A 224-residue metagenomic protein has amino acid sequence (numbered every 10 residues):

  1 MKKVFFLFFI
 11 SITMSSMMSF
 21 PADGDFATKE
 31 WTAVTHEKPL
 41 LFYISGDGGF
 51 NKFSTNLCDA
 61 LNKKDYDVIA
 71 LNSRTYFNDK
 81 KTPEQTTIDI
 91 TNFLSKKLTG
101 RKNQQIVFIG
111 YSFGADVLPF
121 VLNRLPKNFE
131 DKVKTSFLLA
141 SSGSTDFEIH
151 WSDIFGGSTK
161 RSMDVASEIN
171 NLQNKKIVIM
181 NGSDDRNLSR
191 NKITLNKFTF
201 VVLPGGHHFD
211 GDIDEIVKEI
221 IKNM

Functional and structural regions predicted by a protein language model:
D23-Y66, A70-S73: Short, surface-exposed "cap/lid" segments of acyl-processing enzymes
W31-A33, F147-K197: The feature captures the conserved acid-bearing segment of alpha/beta-hydrolase catalytic domains
S73, T135-I149, G182: Active-site nucleophile loop of the alpha/beta-hydrolase fold
D79-R101, P119-F120: Alpha/beta-hydrolase active-site loop
I109-L118: Gly/Ala-rich beta-loop-alpha elbow adjacent to hydrolase catalytic centers
V117-V121, F147: Hydrolases whose catalytic domains are alpha/beta-hydrolase-1, hotdog thioesterase, or metallo-beta-lactamase-like
F120-K134: Conserved hydrolase catalytic core segment
F198-M224: C-terminal catalytic histidine-bearing segment of alpha/beta-hydrolase fold enzymes
